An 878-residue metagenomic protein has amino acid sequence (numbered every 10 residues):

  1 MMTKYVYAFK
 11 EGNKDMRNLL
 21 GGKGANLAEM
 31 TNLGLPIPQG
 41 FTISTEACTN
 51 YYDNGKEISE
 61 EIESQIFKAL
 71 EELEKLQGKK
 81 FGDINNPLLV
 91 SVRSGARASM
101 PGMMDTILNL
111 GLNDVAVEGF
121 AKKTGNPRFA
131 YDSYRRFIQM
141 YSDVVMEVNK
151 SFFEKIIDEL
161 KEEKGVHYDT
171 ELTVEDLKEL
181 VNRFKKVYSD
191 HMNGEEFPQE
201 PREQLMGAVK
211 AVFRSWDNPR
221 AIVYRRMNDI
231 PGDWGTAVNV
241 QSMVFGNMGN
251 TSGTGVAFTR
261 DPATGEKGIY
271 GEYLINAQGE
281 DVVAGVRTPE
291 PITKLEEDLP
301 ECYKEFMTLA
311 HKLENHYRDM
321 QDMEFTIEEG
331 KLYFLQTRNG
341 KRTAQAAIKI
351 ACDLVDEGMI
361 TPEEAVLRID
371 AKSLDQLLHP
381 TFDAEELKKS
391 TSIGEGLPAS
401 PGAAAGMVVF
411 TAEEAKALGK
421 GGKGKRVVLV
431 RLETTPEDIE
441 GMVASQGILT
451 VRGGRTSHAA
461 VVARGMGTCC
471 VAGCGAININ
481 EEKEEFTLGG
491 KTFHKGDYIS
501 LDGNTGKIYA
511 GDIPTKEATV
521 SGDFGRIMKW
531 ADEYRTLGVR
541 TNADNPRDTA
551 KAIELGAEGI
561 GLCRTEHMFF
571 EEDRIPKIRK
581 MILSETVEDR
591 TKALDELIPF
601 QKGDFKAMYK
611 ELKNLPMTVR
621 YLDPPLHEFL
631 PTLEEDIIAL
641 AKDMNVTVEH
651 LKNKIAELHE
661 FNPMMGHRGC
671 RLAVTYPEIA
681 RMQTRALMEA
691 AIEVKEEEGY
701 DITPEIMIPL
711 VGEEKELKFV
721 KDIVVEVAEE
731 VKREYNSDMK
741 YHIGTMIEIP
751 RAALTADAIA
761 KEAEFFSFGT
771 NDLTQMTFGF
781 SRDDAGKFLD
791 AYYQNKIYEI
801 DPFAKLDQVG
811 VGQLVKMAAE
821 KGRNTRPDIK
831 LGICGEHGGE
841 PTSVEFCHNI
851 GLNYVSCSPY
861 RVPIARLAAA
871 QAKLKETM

Functional and structural regions predicted by a protein language model:
M1-S390, K416, K425-V428, T435-E440 (+11 more regions): Nucleotide/phosphate-binding sheet-loop regions of phosphoryl- and nucleotidyl-transfer enzymes
N13-M16, S400-A444, V811-P827: C-terminal accessory/binding modules appended to enzymatic or scaffolding proteins
F41, V451-G453, A472-G475, C563 (+2 more regions): Short beta->alpha connector loops at strand-helix junctions that form conserved, small/polar/Pro-enriched
F67, R225-I230, V366-G421, K425-V427 (+5 more regions): Long, charged amphipathic helices and adjacent flexible linkers at domain junctions
R93, V520, W530-M878: Conserved alpha/beta-domain cores
K331-Y333, T435-V443, G447-L449, R455-V461 (+7 more regions): Glycine-rich phosphate/ribose-binding loops and adjacent secondary-structure elements that form binding surfaces
A476-I477, G525-M528, D544-P546: Intrinsically disordered, low-complexity regulatory segments
Y498-N504, E730-V731: A glycine-rich helix N-cap at a beta->alpha junction
